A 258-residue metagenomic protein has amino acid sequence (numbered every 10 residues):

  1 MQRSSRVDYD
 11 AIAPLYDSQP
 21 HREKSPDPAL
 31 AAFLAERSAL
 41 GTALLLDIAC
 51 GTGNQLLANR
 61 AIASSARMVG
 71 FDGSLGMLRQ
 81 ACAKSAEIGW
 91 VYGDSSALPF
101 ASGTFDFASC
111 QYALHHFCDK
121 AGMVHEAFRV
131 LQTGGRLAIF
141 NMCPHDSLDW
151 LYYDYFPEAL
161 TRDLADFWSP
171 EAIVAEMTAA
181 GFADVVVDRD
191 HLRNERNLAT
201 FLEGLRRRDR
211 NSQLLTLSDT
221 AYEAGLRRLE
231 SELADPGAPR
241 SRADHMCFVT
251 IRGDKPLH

Functional and structural regions predicted by a protein language model:
M1-G41, N54-A58, M77-Q80: Conserved class I S-adenosyl-L-methionine
L44-A97: Class I SAM-dependent methyltransferase SAM/SAH-binding core
T52, D184-H258: Conserved Class I S-adenosyl-L-methionine
S109: A conserved beta-strand element that flanks and buttresses the S-adenosyl-L-methionine
Y112-H116: Short catalytic micro-motifs in class I SAM-dependent methyltransferases
A121-T133: A short glycine-rich, Lys/Arg-flanked "PGG" loop and its adjoining helix->strand segment in the class I
R136-A165: Conserved class I S-adenosyl-L-methionine
A165-A180: Short alpha-helix
